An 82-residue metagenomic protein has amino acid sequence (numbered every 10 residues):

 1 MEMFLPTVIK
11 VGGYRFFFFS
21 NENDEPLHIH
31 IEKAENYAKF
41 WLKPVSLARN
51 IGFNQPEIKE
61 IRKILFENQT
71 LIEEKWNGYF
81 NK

Functional and structural regions predicted by a protein language model:
M1-M3, A34-E35, F66, N77-G78: A broad, low-specificity signal for short, low-complexity segments enriched in glycine/proline and polar/charged
M1-Y14: Negatively charged, low-complexity tracts enriched in Asp/Glu with abundant Ser/Thr
L5, F19-S20, W41, N54 (+2 more regions): Compositionally biased, low-structure terminal segments
V8, H30, F66-T70: Alpha-helical interaction segments
F17-F53: A short, structured beta-strand/loop element
Q55-K82: C-terminal structural segments of small proteins and small subunits
